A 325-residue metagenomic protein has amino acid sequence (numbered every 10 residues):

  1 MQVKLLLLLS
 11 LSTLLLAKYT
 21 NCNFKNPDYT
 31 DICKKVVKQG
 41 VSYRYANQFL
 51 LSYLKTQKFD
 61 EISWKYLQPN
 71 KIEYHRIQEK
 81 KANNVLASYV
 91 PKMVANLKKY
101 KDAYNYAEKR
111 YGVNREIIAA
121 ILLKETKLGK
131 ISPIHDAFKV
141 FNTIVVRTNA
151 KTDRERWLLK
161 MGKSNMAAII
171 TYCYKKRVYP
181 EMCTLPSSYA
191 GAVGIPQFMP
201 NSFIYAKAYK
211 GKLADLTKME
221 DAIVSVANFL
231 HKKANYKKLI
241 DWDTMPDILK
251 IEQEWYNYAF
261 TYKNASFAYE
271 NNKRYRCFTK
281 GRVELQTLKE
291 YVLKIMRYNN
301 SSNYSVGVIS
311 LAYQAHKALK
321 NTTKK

Functional and structural regions predicted by a protein language model:
M1-R156, K160-P186, N201-K325: Cell-wall glycan-active module
V193, P200-N201: Flexible loop/hinge segments at secondary-structure junctions
